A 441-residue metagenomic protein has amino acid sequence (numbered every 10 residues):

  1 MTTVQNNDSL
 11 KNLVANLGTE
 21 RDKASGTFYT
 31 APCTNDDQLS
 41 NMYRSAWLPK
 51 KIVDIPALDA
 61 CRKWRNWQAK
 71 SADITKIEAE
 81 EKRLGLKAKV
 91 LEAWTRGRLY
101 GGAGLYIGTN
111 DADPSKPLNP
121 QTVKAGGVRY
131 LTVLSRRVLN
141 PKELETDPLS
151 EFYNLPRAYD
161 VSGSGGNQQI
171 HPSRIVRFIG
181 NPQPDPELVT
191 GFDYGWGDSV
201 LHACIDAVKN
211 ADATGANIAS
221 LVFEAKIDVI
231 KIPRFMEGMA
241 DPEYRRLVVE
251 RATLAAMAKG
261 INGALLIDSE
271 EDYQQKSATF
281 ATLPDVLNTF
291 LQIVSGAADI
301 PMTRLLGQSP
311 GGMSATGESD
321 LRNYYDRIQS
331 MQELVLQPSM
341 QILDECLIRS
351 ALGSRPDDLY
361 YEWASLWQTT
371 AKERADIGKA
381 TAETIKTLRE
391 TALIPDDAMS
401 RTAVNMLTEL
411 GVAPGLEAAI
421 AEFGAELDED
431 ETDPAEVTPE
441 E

Functional and structural regions predicted by a protein language model:
M1, L17-A24, A46, K50 (+6 more regions): Short, flexible helical or helix-coil boundary motifs
M1-K63, E440: N-terminal-proximal low-complexity accessory segments that begin disordered and transition into the first
Y43-W196, S354: Structured, mid-chain assembly/scaffold modules that mediate subunit interfaces within large macromolecular complexes
R44, K51-I52, W94-G104, L201-A225 (+2 more regions): Short, hydrophobic/amphipathic alpha-helical patches that form generic packing surfaces within helical domains
L86-Y106, M239-D241, R245-R251, T279-K379 (+1 more regions): C-terminal amphipathic alpha-helical
E92-R96, G108-T109, L221-D228, L265-E270 (+4 more regions): Short coil/turn segments at secondary-structure boundaries
P172-D320, T370: Extended, charged amphipathic alpha-helical segments
I267-D268, D272, T279-F280, R322 (+1 more regions): Activation/maturation switch segments at domain boundaries
